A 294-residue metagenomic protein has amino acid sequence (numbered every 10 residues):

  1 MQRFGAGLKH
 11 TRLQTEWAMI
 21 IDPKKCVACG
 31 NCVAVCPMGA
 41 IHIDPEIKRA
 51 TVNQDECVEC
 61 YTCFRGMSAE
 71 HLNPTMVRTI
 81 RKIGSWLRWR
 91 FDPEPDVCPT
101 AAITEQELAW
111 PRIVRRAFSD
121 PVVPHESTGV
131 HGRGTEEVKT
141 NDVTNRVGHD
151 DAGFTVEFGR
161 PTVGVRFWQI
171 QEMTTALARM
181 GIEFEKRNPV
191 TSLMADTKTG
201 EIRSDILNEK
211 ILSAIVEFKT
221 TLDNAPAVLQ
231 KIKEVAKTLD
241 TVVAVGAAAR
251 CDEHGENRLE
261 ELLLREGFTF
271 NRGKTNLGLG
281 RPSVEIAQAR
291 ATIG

Functional and structural regions predicted by a protein language model:
M1-T15: N-terminal amphipathic/basic-hydrophobic helices that include classical n-h-c signal peptides and signal-anchor
L13, A18-I20, V27, V58 (+6 more regions): Long, contiguous binding/interaction regions
P23, N31-T51, D55-W86, R90-R112: Iron-sulfur cluster-binding cysteine motifs and their immediate structural context in ferredoxin-like electron-transfer
H42, T104-A109, G181-T191, T241-A248: Flexible, glycine/charged-enriched surface loops at secondary-structure junctions
R78, K82, V138-F167: Terminal, regulation- and interaction-focused segments at domain boundaries
V163-Q171, L222-K231: Short, conserved charged micro-motifs
Q169-T199: Short amphipathic alpha-helix segments
K210-A214: Flexible loop/N-cap segments at domain edges
